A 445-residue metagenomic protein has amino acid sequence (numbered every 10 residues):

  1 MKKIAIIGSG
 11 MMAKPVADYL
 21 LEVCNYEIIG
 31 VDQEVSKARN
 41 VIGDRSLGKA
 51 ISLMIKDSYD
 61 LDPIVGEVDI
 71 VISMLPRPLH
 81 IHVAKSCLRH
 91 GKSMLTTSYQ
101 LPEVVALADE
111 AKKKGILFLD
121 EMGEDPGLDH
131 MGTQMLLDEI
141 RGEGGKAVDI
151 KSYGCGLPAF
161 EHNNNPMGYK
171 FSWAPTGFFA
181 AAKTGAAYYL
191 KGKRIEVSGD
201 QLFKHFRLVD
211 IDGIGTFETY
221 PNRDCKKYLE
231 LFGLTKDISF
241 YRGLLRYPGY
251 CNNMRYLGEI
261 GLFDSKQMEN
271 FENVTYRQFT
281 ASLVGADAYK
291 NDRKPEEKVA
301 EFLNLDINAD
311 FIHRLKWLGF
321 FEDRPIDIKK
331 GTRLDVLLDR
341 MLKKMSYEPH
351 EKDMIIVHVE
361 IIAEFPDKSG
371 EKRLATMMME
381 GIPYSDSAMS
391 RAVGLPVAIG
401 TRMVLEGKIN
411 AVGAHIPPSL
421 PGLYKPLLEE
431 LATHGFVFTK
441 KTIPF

Functional and structural regions predicted by a protein language model:
I4-G8: Conserved N-terminal Rossmann-fold NAD(P)-binding element of oxidoreductases
A13-K14: N-terminal Rossmann-fold NAD(P) dinucleotide-binding loop
E34-K37, L101: Helix N-cap at the beta1-alpha1 junction of Rossmann-like dinucleotide-binding domains, i.e., the first residues
R45-S58: Rossmann-fold cofactor-recognition segment
I55-E67: Conserved Rossmann-fold cofactor-binding substructure of NAD(P)-dependent oxidoreductases
S86-V104: ADP-ribose/adenylate-binding Rossmann-like module
S98-D120: Rossmann-fold NAD(P)-binding glycine/threonine-rich loop
E139-F445: C-terminal catalytic/substrate-binding lobe primarily of soluble NAD(P)-dependent oxidoreductases
